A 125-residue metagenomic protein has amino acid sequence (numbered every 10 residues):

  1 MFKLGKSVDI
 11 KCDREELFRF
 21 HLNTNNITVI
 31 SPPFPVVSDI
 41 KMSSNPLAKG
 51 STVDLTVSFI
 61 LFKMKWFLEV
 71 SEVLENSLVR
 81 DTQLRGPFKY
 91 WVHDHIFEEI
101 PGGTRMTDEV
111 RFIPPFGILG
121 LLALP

Functional and structural regions predicted by a protein language model:
M1-A48: Hydrophobic ligand-binding cavity/cleft-lining segments
F2, S51-V53, T104: Short beta-strand micro-motifs in enzyme catalytic cores
K3-G5, K63-F67, K89-H93: Short, surface-exposed coil-to-beta transition loops
I10-C12, V57-L61, E72, P87 (+2 more regions): Beta-strand elements of well-folded, non-transmembrane domains
R14, P46-L47, S71-L78, I96-R105: A short, structured loop/turn motif at beta-sheet edges
L17-H21, I27, V53-L55, V70 (+2 more regions): Hydrophobic pocket/interface hotspot
S38-R85: Glycine-rich portal/gate segments that line the openings of hydrophobic small-molecule binding cavities
T82-P125: Beta-strand/loop substructures that line and gate deep hydrophobic ligand-binding cavities in soluble
